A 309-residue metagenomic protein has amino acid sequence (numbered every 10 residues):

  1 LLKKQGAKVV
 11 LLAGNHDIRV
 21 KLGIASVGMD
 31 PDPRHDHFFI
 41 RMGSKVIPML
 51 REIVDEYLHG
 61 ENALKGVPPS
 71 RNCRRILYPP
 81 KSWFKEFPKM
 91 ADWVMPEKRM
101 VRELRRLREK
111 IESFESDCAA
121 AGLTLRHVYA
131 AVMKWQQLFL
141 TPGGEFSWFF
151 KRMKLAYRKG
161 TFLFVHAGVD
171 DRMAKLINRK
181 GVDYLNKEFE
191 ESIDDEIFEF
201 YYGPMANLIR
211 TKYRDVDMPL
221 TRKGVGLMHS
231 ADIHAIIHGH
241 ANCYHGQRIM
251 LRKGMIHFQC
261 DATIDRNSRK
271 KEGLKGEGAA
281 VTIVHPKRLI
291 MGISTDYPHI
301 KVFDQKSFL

Functional and structural regions predicted by a protein language model:
L1-L309: Feature recognizes metal-dependent phosphohydrolase scaffolds
